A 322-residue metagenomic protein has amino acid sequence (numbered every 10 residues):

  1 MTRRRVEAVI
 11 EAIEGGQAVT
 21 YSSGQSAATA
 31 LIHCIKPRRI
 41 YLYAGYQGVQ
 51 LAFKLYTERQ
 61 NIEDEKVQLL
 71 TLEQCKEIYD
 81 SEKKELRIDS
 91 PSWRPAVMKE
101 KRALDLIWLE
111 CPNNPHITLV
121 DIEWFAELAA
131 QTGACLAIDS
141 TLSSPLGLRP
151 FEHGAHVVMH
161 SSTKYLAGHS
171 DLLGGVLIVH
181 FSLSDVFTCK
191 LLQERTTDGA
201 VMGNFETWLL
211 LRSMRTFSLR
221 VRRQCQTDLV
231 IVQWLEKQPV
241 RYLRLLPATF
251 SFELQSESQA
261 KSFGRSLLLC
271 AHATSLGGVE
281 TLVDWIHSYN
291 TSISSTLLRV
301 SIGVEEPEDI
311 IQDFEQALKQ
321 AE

Functional and structural regions predicted by a protein language model:
M1, S182-R195, C270-L282: Mobile, glycine-enriched helix-loop/loop "lid" segments at the mouths of ligand-binding/catalytic clefts that gate
M1-A12, G16-Q17: A glycine-/small-polar-enriched, mobile loop at the entrance of the PLP active site in fold-type I
Q17-R241: Conserved PLP-enzyme active-site core in the AAT-like
L191, K261-L268, I311-L318: Short amphipathic alpha-helices in soluble, non-transmembrane regions that often serve as interface/regulatory elements
R244-L298, I302: Conserved C-terminal alpha-helix-loop-beta "cap" of PLP-dependent enzymes that closes/shapes the active-site mouth
L297-L298, I302-E322: Extended hydrophobic packing segments that form well-structured cores
